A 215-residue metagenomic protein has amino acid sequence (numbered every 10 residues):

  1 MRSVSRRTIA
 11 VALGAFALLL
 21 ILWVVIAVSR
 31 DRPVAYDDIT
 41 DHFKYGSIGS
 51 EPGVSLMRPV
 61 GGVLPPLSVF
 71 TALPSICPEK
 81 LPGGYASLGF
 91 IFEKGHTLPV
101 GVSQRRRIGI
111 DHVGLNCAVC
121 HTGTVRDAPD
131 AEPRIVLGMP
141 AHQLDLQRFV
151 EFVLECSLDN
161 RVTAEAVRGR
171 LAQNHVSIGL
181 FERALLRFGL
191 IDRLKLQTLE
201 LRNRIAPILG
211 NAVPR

Functional and structural regions predicted by a protein language model:
M1-L20, V24-I26: N-terminal Sec-pathway targeting helices
R2-V4, L67-F70, I76, A184 (+1 more regions): Short, aromatic- and cysteine-enriched interfacial helices/patches that mediate contacts at lipid membranes
W23-V102: N-terminal alpha-helical interaction blocks
E79-R215: Extracytoplasmic redox metalloprotein regions
